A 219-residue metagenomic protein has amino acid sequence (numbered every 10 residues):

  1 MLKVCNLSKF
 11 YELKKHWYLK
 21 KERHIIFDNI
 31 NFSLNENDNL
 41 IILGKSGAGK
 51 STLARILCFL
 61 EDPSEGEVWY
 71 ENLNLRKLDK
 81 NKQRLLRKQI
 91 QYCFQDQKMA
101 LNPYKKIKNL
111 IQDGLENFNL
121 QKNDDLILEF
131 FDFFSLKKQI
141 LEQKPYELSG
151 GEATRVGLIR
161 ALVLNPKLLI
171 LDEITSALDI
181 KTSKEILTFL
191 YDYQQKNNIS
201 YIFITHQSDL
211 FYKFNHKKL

Functional and structural regions predicted by a protein language model:
L19-K21, L75-Q91, N117: ABC ATPase NBD coupling module
C58: Helix-to-loop junction immediately C-terminal to a conserved catalytic motif
G66-L75: Conserved ABC transporter NBD signature motif
D96, P103-N119: Q-loop/switch helix immediately C-terminal to the Walker
D124-Q139: Conserved ABC ATPase "signature" region
K144-L148, E152: Conserved ABC ATPase signature
L158: Hydrophobic anchor residue at the start of the ABC signature
